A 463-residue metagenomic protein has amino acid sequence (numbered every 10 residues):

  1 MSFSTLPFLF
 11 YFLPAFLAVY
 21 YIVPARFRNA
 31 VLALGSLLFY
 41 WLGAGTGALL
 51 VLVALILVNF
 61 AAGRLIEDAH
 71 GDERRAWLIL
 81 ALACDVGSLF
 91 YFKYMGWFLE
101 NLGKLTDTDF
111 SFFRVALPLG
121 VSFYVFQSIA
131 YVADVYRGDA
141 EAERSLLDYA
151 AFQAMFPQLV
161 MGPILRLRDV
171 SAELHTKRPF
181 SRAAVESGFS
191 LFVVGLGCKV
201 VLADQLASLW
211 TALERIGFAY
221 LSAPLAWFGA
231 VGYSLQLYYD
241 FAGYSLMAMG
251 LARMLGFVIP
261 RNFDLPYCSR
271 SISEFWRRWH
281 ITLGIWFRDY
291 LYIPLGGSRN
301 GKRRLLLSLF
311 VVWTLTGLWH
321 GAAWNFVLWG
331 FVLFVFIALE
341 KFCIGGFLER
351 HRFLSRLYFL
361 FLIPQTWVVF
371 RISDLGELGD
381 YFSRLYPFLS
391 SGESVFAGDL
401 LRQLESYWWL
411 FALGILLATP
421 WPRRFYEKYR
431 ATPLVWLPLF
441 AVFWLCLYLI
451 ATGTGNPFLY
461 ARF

Functional and structural regions predicted by a protein language model:
M1-R462: Membrane-embedded transmembrane alpha-helical bundles that form the catalytic cores of multi-pass lipid-modifying
